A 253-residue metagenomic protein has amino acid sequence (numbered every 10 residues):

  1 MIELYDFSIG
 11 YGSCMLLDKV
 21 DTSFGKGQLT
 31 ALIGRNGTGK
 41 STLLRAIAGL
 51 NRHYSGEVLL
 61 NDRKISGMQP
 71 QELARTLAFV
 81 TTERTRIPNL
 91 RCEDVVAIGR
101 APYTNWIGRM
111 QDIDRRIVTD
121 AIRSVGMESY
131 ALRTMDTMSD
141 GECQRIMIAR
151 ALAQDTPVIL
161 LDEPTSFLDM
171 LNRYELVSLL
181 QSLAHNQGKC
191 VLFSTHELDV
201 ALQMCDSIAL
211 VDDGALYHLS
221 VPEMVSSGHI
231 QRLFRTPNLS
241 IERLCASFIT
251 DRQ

Functional and structural regions predicted by a protein language model:
I33-R35: The feature captures the beta-strand-to-loop junction immediately N-terminal to the Walker
A48: Helix-to-loop junction immediately C-terminal to a conserved catalytic motif
G56-K64, L73: Conserved ABC transporter NBD signature motif
T134-M138, E142: Conserved ABC ATPase signature
I159-D162: Catalytic Walker B motif of ABC-type/P-loop ATPase nucleotide-binding domains
T195-H196: H-loop/switch region of ABC-family ATPase nucleotide-binding domains
F234-Q253: ABC ATPase nucleotide-binding domains
